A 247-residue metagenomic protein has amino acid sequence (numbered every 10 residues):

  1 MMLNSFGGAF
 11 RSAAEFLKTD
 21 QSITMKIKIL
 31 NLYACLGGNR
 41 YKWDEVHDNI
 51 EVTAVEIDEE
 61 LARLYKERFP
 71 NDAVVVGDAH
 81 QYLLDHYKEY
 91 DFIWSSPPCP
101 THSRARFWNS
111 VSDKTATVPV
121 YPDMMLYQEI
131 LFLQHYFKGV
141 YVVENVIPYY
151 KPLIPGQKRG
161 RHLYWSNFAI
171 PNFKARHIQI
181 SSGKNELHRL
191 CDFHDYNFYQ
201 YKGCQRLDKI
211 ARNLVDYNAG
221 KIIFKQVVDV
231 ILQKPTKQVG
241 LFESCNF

Functional and structural regions predicted by a protein language model:
M2-F247: Conserved active-site and SAM-binding loop architecture of S-adenosyl-L-methionine-dependent nucleic-acid
